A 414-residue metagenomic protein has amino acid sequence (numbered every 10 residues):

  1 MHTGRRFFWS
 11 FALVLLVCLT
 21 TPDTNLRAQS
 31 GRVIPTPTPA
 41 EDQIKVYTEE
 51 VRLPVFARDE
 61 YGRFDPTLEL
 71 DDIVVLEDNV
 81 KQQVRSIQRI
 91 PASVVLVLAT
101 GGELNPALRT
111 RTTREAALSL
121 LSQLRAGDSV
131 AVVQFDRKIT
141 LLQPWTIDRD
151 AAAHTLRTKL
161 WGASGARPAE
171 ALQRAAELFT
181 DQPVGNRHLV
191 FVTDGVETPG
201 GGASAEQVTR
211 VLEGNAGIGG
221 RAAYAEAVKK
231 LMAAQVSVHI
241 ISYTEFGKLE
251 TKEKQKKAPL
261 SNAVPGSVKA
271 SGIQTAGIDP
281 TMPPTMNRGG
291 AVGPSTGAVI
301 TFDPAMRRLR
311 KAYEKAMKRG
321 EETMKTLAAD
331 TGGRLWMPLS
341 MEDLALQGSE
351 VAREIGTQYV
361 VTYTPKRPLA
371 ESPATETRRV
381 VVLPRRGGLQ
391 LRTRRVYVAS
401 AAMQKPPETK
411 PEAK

Functional and structural regions predicted by a protein language model:
M1-R6: N-terminal secretory signal peptides that target proteins for export/translocation
S10-P22: Bacterial N-terminal signal peptides
R27-K414: Scaffold/interface architecture of coatomer-like assemblies
